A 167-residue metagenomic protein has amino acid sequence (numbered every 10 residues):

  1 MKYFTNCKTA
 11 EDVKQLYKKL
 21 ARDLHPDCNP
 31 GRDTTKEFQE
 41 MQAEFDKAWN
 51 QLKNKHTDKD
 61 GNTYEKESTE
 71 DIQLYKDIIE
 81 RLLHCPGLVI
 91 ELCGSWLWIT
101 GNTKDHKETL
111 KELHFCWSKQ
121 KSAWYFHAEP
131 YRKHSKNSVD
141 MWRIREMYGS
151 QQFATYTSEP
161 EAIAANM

Functional and structural regions predicted by a protein language model:
M1-G31, E40-Q51: N-terminal J-domain/J-like co-chaperone modules of DnaJ/Hsp40 proteins
M1-T5, K47-L92: Post-J-domain flank of DnaJ/Hsp40 co-chaperones
Y17, F45, D58-N62, Y156-M167: N-terminal non-globular leader segments, chiefly Sec-dependent signal peptides
N29, D33, D105-E108: Residue-level recognition of alpha-helix termini/interfacial anchor residues
R32-D46, W124-K133: Short, Lys/Arg-enriched alpha-helical microdomains
T34, F38, G61-N62, V139: Flexible domain-boundary/linker segments
Q73-M167: Accessory regions outside conserved functional cores
